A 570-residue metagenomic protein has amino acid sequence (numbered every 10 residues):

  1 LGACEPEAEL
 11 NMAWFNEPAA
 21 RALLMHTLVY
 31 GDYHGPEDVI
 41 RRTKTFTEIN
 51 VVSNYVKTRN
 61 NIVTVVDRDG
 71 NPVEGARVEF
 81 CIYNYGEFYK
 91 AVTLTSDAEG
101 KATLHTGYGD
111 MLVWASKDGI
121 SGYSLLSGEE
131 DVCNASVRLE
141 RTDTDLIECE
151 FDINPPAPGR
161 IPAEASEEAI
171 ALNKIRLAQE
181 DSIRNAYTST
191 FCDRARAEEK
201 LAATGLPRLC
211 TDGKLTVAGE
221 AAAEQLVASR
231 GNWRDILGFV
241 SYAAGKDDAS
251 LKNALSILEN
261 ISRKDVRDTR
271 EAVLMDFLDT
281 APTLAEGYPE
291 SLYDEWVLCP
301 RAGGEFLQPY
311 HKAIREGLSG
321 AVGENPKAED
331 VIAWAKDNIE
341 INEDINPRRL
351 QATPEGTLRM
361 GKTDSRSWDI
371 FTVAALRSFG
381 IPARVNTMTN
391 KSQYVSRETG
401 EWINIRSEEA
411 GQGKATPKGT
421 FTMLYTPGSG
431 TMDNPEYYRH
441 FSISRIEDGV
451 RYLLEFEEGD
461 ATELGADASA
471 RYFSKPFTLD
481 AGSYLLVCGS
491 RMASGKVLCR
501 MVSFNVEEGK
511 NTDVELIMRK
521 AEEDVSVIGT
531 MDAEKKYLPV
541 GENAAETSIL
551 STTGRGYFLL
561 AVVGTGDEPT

Functional and structural regions predicted by a protein language model:
G2-T27, A178-M360: Secondary-structure boundary elements
E17-N60, D67-D69, V385, E401-G419: Beta-strand-rich domain onsets/edges
D38-N54, S127-A163, G411-G413, R500-M531: Extracellular beta-sheet/turn segments enriched in Thr/Pro/Gly and aliphatic residues
R59-G70, G100, V137, P417-D433 (+1 more regions): A short, amphipathic beta-strand motif
E74, N84-H105, G449-F473: Short, acidic Ser/Thr/Gly-rich low-complexity loop/linker segments typical of extracellular and cell-surface proteins
K101-L112, K117-G119, L126-D131, R141 (+2 more regions): Short Pro-Gly-centered beta-turn/loop motif in secreted/extracellular proteins
V514-G554: N-terminal "domain-start" segment that seeds a small globular fold
I549-T570: Short active-site neighborhood of thiol/selenol oxidoreductases, capturing the structured segment around
